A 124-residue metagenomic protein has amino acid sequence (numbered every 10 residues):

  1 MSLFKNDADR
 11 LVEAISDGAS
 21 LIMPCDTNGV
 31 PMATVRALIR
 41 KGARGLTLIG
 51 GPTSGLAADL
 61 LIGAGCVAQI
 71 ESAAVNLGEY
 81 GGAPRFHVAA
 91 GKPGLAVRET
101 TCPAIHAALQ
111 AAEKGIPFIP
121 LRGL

Functional and structural regions predicted by a protein language model:
M1-L124: Conserved alpha/beta enzyme-core scaffold
